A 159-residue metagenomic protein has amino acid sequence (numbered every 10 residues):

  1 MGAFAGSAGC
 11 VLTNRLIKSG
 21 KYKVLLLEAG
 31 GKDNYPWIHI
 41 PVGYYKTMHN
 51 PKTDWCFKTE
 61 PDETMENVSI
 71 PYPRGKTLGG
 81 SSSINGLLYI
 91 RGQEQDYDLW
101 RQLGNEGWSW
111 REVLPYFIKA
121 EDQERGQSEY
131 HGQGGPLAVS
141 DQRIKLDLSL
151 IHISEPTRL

Functional and structural regions predicted by a protein language model:
M1-R158: N-terminal redox-cofactor-binding region of secreted/periplasmic oxidoreductases
